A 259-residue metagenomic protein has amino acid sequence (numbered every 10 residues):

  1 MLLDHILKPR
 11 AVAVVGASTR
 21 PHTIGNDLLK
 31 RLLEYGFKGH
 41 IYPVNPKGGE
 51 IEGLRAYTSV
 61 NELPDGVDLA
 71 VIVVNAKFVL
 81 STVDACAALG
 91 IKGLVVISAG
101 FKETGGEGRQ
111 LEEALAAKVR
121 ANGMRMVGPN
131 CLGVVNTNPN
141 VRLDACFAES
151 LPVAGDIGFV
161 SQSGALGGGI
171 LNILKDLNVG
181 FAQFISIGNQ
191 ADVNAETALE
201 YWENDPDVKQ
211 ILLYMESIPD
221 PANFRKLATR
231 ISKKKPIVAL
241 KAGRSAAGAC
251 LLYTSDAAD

Functional and structural regions predicted by a protein language model:
M1-S255: Catalytic-core regions of core metabolic enzymes, especially those transforming organic acids/acyl-group intermediates
